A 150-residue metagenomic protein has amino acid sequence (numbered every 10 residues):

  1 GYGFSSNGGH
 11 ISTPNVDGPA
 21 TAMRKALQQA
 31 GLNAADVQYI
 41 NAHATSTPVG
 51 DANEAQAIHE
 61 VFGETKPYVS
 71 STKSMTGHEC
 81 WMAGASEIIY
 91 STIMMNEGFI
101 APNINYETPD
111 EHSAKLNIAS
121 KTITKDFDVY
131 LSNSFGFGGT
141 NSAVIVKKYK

Functional and structural regions predicted by a protein language model:
G1-K150: Conserved "HGTGT" condensation-loop signature of ketosynthase/thiolase-family condensing enzymes that catalyze
